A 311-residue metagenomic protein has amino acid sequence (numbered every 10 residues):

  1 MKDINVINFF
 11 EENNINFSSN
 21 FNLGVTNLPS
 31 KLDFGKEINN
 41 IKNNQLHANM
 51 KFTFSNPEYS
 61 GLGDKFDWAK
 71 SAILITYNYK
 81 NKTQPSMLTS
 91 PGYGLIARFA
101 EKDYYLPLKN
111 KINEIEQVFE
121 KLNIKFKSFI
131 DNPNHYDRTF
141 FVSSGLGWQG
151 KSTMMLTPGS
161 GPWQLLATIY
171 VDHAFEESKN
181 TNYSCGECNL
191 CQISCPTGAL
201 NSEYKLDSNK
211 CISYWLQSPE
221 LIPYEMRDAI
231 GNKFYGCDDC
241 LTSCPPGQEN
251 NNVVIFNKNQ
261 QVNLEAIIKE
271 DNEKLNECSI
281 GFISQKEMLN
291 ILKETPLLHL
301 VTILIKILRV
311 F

Functional and structural regions predicted by a protein language model:
M1-S184: Auxiliary alpha/beta "docking" domains used to position bulky ligands
Y170-I222: Cys/His-clustered metal-coordination modules, chiefly Zn-binding fingers
L190-S213, I230-N257: Iron-sulfur cluster-binding cysteine motifs and their immediate structural context in ferredoxin-like electron-transfer
P223-D228: Short linker/helix segments within small regulatory modules
Q260-F282: Alpha-helical adaptor scaffolds
K274-C278, I305-F311: Amphipathic alpha-helical scaffolding segments comprising HEAT/armadillo-like alpha-solenoid repeats
N290-I291: Alpha-helix N-cap/helix-start positions at coil->helix boundaries
T295, H299-K306: Core register positions within helices of long alpha-helical scaffolds
